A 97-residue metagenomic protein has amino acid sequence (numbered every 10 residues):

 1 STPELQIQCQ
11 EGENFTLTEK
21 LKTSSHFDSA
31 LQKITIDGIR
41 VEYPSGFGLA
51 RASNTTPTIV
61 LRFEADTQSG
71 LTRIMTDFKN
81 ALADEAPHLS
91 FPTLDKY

Functional and structural regions predicted by a protein language model:
S1-R62, T67-Y97: Phosphate-binding and adjacent anionic-ligand microenvironments
